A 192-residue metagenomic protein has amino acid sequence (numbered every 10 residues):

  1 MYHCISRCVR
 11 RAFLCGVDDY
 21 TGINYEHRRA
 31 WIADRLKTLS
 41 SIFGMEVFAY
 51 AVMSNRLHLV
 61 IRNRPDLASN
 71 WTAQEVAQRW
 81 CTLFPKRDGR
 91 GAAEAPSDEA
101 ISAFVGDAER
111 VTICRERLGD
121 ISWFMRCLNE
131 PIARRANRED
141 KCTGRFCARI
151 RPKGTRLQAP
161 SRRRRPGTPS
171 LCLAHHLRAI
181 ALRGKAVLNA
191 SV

Functional and structural regions predicted by a protein language model:
M1-V192: Short catalytic/metal-binding and nucleic-acid-binding patches
